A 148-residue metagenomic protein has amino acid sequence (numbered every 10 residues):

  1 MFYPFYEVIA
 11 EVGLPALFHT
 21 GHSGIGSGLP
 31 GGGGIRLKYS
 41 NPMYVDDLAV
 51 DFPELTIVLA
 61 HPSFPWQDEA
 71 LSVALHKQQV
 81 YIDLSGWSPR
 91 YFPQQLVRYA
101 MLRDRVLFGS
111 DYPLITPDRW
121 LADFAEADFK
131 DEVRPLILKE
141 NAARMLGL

Functional and structural regions predicted by a protein language model:
M1-L107: Catalytic pocket-lining loop regions of alpha/beta-barrel enzymes, especially the amidohydrolase/enolase/GH5 lineages
I9, H61, I82, D111 (+3 more regions): Conserved, mostly hydrophobic/aromatic
F64, P113-L114: Short glycine-enriched loops at secondary-structure junctions
M101-R105, I115-L148: Mid-to-C-terminal alpha-helical segments outside catalytic/metal-binding sites
